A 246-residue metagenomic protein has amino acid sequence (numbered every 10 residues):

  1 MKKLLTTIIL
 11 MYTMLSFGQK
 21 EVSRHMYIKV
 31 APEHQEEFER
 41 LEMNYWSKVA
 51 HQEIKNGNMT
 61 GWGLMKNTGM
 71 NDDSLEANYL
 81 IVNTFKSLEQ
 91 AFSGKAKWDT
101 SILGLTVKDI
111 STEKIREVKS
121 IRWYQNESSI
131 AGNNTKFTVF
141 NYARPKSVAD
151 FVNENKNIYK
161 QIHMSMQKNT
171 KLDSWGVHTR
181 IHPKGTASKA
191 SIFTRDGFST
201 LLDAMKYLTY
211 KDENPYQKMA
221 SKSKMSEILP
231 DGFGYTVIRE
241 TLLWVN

Functional and structural regions predicted by a protein language model:
M1-V22: Bacterial Sec-dependent N-terminal signal peptides
G18-L103, K108-N246: Short S/T/G/P-rich N-terminal loop/turn motif that feeds into the first structured element of a domain
